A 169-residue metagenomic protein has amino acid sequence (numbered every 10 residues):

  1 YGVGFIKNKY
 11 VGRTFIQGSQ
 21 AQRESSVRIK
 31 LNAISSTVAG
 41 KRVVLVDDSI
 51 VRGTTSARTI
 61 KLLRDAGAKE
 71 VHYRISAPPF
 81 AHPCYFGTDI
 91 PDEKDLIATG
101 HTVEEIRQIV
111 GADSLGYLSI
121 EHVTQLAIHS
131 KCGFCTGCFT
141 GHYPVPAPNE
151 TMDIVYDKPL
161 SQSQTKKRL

Functional and structural regions predicted by a protein language model:
Y1-L169: PRPP-associated nucleotide enzymes
